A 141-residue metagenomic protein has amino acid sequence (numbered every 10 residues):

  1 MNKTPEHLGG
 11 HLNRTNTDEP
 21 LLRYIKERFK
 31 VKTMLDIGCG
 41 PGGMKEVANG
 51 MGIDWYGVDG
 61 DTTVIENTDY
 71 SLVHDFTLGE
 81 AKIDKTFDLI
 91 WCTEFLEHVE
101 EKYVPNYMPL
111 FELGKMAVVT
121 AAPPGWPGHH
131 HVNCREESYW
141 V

Functional and structural regions predicted by a protein language model:
M1-T93, K102-G114, P127, H131-Y139: Conserved N-terminal segment of class I S-adenosyl-L-methionine
H98-V99: A short His-aromatic
M116-V118: Short glycine-centered segments of the SAM/dcSAM-binding site in methyltransferase folds
T120-P124: Short strand-turn motif at the edge of the Rossmann-like AdoMet-binding core
